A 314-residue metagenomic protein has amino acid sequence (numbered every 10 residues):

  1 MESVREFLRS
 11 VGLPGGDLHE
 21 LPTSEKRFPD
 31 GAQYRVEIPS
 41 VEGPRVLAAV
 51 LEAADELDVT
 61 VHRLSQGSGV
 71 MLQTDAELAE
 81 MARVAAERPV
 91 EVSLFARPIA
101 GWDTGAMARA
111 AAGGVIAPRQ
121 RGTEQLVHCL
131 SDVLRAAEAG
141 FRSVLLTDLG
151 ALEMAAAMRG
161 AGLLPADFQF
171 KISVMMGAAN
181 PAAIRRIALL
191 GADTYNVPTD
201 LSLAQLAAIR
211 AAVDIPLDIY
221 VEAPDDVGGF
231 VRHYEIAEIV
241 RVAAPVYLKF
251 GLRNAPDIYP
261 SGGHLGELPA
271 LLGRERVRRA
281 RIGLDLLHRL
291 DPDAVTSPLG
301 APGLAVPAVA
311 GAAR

Functional and structural regions predicted by a protein language model:
M1-F141, L146-A178, L203-R314: Active-site pocket-lining/capping segments in soluble small-molecule metabolic enzymes
V144, A192-P198: Conserved catalytic-core segments centered on acid/base and nucleophilic motifs
A179-A183: Short, glycine/polar-rich helix-capping loops at beta-to-alpha or helix-loop-helix junctions that flank or form
